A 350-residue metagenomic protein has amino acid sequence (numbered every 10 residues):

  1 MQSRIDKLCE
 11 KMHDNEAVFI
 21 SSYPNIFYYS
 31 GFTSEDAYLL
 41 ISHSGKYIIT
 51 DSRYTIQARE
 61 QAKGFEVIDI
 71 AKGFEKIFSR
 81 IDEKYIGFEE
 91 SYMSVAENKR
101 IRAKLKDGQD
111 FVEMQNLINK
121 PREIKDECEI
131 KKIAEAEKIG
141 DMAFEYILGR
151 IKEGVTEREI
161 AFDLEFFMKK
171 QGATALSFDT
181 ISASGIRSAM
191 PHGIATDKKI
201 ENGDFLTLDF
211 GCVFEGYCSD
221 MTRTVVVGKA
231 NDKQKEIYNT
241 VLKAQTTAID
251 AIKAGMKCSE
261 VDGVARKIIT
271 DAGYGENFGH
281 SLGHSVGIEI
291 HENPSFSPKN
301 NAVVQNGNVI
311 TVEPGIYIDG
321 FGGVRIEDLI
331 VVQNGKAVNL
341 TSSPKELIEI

Functional and structural regions predicted by a protein language model:
M1-I350: Active-site neighborhoods and metal-handling regions in enzymes and metal-associated proteins
